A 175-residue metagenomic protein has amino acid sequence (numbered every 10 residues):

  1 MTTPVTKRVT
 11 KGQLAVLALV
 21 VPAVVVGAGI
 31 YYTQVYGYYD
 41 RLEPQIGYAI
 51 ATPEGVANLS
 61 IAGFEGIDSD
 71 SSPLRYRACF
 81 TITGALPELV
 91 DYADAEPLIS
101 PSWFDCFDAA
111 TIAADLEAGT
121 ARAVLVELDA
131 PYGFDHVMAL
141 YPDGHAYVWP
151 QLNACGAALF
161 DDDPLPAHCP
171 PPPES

Functional and structural regions predicted by a protein language model:
T2-D91: N-terminal export/targeting and maturation segments
E65-P131: Mature extracytoplasmic domains of secretory-pathway proteins
F134, P142-S175: C-terminal partner/receptor-binding element of secreted or periplasmic proteins
